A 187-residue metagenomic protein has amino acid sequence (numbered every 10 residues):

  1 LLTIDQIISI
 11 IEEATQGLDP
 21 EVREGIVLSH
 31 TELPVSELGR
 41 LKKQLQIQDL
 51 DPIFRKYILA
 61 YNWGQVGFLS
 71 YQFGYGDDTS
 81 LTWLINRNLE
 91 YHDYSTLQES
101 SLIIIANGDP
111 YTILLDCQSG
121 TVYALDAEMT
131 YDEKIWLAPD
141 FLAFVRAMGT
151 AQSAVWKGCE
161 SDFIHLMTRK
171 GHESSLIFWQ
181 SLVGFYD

Functional and structural regions predicted by a protein language model:
L1-I113, S174-D187: A surface-exposed partner-binding patch
Q44, F73, K134, T168-R169: Alpha-helical interaction segments
L69-S70, W83, D132, D140-L142 (+1 more regions): Short, charged/polar low-complexity linear motifs in solvent-exposed/disordered segments
Q72-R87, V122-A127, W156-H165: A short, terminal or domain-edge coil/loop segment
D116-S119: Short acidic-glycine loop/turn motifs at beta-strand connectors
Y123-K157: Compact, glycine/acidic-enriched structural inserts
Q152-D187: Acidic, proline/glycine-rich low-complexity IDRs
